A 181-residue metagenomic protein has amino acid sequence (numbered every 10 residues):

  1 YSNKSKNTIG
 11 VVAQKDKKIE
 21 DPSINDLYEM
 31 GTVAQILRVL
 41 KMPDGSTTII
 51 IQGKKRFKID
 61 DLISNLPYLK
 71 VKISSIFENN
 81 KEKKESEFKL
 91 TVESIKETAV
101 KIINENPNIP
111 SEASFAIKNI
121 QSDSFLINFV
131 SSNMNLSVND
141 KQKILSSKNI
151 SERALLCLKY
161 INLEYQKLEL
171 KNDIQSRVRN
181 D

Functional and structural regions predicted by a protein language model:
Y1-D181: N-terminal low-complexity, acidic/polar interaction/targeting segments
